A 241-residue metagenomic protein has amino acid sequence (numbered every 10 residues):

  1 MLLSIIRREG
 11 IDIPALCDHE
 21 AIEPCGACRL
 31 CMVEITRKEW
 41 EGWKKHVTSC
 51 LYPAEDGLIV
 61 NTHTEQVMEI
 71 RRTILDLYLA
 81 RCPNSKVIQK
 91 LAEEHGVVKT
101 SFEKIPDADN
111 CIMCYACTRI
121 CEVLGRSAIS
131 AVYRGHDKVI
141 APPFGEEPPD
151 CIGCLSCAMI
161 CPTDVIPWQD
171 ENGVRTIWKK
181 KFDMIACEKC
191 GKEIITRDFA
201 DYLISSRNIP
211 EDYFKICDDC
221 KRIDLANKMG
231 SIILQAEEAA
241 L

Functional and structural regions predicted by a protein language model:
L2-L3, R8-I35: A basic, amphipathic helix-loop patch mediating RNA/tRNA/ribosome contacts
A21, M32-I35, A54, C161 (+2 more regions): Extracellular/secretory pathway and lumenal proteins
W40-D150, D164-R197, I204-C220: Fe-S ferredoxin-like electron-transfer domains and their immediately adjacent linker/connector regions across
L58-V60, F199, L225-M229: Extracellular/mature segments of secreted proteins
S156: A short, cysteine/histidine-rich metal-binding "knuckle" motif
C217-Q235: Short metal-binding segments enriched for Cys and/or His
E238-L241: Short, intrinsically disordered terminal segments enriched in charged and Pro/Gly residues
